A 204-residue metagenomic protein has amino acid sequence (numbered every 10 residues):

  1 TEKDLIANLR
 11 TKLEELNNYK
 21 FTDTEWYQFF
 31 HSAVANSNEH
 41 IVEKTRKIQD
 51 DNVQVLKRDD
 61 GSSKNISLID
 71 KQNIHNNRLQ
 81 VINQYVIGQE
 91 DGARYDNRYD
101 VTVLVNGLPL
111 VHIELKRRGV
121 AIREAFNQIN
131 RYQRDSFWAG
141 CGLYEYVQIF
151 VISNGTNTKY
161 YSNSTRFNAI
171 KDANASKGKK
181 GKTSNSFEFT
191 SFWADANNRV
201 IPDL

Functional and structural regions predicted by a protein language model:
T1-L204: An alpha-helical interface "stripe"
